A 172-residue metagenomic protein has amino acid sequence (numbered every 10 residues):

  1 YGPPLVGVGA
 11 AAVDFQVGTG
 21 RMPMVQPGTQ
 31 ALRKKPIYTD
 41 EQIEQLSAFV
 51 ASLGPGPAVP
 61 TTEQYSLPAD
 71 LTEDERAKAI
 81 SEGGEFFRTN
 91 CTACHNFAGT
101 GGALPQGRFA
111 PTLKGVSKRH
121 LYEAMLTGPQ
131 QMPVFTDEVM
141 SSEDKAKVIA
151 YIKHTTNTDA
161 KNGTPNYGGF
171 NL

Functional and structural regions predicted by a protein language model:
Y1, A69, E75-A98: Sequence/structural segment immediately N-terminal to covalent heme-attachment motifs in c-type and related
Y1-G54, A98, L104-A160: Extracytoplasmic electron-transfer domains, predominantly the class I c-type cytochrome c fold
F49, T72-E75, L172: Extended surface/linker regions that mediate inter-domain or inter-protein docking in multi-component redox
P57-Q64, N162-T164: Surface-exposed patches in mature extracellular/periplasmic domains of secreted proteins
T62-T72: Surface-exposed intrinsically disordered loops and tails
A160-L172: C-terminal single-pass membrane-anchor helix
